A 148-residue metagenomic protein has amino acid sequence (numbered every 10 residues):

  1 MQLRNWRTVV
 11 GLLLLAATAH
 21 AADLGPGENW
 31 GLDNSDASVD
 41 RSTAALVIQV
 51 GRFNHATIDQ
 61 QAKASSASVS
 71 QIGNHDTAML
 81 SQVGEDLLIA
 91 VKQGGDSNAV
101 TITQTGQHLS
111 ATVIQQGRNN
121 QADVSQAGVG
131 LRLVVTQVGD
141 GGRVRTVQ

Functional and structural regions predicted by a protein language model:
M1-R4: N-terminal secretory signal peptides that target proteins for export/translocation
R7-V9, L15-A22: Sec/Tat signal peptide C-region and signal peptidase I cleavage site
T8-L12, N29-L32: Short N-terminal leader segment in a subset of presequences, especially plant chloroplast and some mitochondrial
A22-L24, T146-V147: Short, intrinsically disordered N-terminal pre-domain segments
D23-T43: Short N-terminal segments immediately surrounding and downstream of signal-peptide cleavage
T43-I48, N54-D59, A64-Q71, H75-Q82 (+6 more regions): Extended, compositionally simple hydrophobic/Ser/Thr-rich segments that build repetitive fibrous architectures
